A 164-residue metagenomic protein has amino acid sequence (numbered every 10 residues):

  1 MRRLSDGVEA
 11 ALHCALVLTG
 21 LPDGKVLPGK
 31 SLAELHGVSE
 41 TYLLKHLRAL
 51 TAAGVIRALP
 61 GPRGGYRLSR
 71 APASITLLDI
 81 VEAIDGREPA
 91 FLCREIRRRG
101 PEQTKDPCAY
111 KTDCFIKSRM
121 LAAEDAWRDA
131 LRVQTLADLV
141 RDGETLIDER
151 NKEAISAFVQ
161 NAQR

Functional and structural regions predicted by a protein language model:
M1-G37, T41: Extreme N-terminal segment that seeds HTH/winged-HTH DNA-binding domains in transcriptional regulators
H13-L16, D79-E82, D129: Generic alpha-helical structural context detector
L18, H46-A53: Basic amphipathic alpha-helical segments that dock to polyanions
G54-R63, R67-S69: Beta-hairpin "wing" of winged helix-turn-helix
P72-R98, I116-M120: Conserved segment of winged-helix/HTH DNA-binding domains
C93-R164: C-terminal regulatory/oligomerization modules of transcriptional regulators
